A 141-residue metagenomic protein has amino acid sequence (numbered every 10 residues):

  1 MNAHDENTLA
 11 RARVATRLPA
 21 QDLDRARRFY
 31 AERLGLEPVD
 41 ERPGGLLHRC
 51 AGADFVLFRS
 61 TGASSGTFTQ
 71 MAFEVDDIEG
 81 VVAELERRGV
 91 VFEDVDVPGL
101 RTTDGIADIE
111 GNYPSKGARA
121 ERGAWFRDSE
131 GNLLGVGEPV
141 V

Functional and structural regions predicted by a protein language model:
M1-D24, D54, F68-M71, G137-V141: N-terminal beta-strand motif that seeds the catalytic metal site of vicinal oxygen chelate
H4-N7, T61-G62, P114: Short, flexible, glycine/charge-rich loop motifs used to bind or transfer phosphoryl groups or to couple energy/partner
L9, S64-G66, G117-R119: Short coil/turn motifs at beta-sheet boundaries
A10-R13, R17-F55, S60-G62, G80 (+1 more regions): Core segments of cupin and vicinal oxygen chelate
D22-L23, M71-L133, E138-V141: Vicinal oxygen chelate
L47-R49, G66, T102-D104: Short secondary-structure boundary/hinge segments and terminal tails
S60-S64, V140-V141: A short, sequence-level motif marking secondary-structure junctions
